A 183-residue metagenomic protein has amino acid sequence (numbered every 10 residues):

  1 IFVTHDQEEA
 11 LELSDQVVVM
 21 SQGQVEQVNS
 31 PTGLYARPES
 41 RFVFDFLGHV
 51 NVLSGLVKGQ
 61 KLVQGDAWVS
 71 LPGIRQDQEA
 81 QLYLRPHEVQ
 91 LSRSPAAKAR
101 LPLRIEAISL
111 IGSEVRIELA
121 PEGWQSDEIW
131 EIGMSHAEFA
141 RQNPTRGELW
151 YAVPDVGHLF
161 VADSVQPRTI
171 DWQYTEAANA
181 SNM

Functional and structural regions predicted by a protein language model:
I1-W68: Internal alpha/beta loop-helix hairpins
V50, K61-M183: Non-catalytic connector elements of ABC transporters
